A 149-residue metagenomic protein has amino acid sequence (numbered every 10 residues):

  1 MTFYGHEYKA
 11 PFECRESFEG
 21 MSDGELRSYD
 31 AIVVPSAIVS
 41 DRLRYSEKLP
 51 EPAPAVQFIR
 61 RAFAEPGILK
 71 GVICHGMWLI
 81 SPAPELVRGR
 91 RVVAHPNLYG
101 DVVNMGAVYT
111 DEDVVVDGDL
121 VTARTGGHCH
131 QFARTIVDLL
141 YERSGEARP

Functional and structural regions predicted by a protein language model:
M1-G67, W78-R88, Y99-P149: Extended, subdomain-level signal for the structured scaffold at the beginning of enzyme domains
G71-C74, R91-H95: Short, hydrophobic beta-strand segments that form beta-sheet elements in well-ordered domains
